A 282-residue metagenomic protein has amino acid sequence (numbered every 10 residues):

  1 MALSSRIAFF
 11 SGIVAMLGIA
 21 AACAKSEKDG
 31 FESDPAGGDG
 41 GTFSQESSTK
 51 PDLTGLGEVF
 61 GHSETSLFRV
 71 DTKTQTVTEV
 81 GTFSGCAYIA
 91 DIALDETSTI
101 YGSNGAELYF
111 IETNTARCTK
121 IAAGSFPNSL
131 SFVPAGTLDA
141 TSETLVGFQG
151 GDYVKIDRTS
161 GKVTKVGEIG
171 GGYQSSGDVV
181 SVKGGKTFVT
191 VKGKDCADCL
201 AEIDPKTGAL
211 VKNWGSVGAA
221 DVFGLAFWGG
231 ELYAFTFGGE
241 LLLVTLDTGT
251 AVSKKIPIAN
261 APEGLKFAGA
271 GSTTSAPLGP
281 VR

Functional and structural regions predicted by a protein language model:
I19-G55: Ser/Thr-rich, Pro/Gly/Ala-heavy low-complexity intrinsically disordered linkers and tails of secreted extracellular
S48-E79: An edge-strand/N-cap motif at the start of beta-rich repeat modules
T49-D52, C86-D95, A123-G136, G171-G184 (+2 more regions): Repeated scaffold domains used in trafficking and secretory/extracellular systems, primarily beta-propellers
E58-G61, F68, T99-S103, Y109 (+5 more regions): Conserved beta-propeller blade signature
S66-R69, E107-E112, G151-D157, D195-E202 (+1 more regions): Structural motif
D71-Q75, E112-A116, D157-G161, D204-G208 (+1 more regions): Short loop/turn segments that connect beta-strands within beta-propeller blades
T76-F83, R117-A122, K162-G170, A209-S216 (+1 more regions): A short beta-strand motif characteristic of beta-propeller blades
G238-R282: Blade-level signature of beta-propeller repeat domains, shared across WD40, Kelch, NHL, RCC1 and BNR/Asp-box propellers
